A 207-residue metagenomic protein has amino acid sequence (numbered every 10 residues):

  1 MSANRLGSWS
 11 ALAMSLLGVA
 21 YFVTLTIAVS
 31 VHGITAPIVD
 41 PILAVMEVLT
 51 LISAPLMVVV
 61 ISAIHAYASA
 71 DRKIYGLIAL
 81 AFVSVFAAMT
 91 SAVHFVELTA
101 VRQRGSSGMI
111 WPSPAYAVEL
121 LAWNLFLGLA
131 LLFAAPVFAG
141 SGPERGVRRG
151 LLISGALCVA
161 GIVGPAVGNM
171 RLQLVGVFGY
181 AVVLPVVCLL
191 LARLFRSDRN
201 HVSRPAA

Functional and structural regions predicted by a protein language model:
M1-A207: Hydrophobic, aromatic-enriched alpha-helical segments typical of multi-pass transmembrane helices
